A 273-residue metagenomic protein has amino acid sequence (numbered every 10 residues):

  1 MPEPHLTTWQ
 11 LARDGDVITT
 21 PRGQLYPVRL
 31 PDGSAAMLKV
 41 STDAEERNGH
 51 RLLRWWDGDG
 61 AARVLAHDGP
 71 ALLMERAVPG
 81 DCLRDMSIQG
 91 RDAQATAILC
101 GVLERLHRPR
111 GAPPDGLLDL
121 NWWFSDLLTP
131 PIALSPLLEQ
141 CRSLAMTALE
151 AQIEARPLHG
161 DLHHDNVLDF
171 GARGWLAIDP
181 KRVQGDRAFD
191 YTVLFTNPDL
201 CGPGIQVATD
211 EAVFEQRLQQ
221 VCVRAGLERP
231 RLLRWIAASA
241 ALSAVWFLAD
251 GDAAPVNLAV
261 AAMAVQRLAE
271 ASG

Functional and structural regions predicted by a protein language model:
M1-A61, F170-A172, A264-G273: Conserved NTP-binding catalytic cores of kinases and kinase-like/nucleotidyltransferase enzymes across multiple kinase
P2-P4, G111-G160, F170-G171, V223: An alpha-helical support segment within catalytic cores of ATP-dependent transferases
Q24-R29, V64, S143-F189: Active-site acidic catalytic loop and adjacent metal/ATP-binding pocket of ATP-dependent phosphoryl transfer enzymes
D32-L73, D81-L106: A conserved alpha-helical element in kinase catalytic cores
D43, A71-D92, R105-A112, W122-I132 (+1 more regions): A glycine-centered beta->alpha junction motif in the catalytic cores of kinase/phosphotransferase enzymes
A44-E45, Q94-I98, L137, D210-R217: Soluble or luminal CAZymes and related metallo-dependent hydrolases
F170-Q219, V223-R229, R234, A253-V260: Active-site Asp-x-Gly
S243-G273: ATP/Mg2+ or Mg2+-diphosphate-binding catalytic cores that bind nucleotide phosphates or diphosphates via glycine-rich
